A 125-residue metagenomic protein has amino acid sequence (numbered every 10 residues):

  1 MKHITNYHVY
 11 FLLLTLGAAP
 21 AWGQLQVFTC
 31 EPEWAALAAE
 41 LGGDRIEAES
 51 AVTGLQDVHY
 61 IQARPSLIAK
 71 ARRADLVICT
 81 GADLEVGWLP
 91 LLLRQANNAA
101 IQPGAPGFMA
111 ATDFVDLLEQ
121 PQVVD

Functional and structural regions predicted by a protein language model:
M1-Y10: Bacterial N-terminal signal peptides that target proteins for export
A18-P20: N-terminal signal peptide c-region/cleavage motif recognized by signal peptidases
G23-D125: Extracytoplasmic metal-acquisition and chelation regions
